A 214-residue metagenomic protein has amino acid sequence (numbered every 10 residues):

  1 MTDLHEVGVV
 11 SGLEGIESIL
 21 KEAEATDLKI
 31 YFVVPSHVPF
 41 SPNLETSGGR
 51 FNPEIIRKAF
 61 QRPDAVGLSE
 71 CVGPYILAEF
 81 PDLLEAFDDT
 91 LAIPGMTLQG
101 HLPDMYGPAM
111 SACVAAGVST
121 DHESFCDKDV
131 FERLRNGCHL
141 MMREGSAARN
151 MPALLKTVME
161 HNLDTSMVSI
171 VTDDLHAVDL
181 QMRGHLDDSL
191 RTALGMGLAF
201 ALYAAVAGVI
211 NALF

Functional and structural regions predicted by a protein language model:
M1, Y31, Q99, D121 (+2 more regions): Structural detector of well-ordered beta-strand residues that form the stable sheet scaffold of enzyme domains
M1-T97: Divalent-metal coordination cores built from histidine and acidic residues
H5-V7, P35-F40, E70-Y75, H101-M105 (+3 more regions): Active-site beta-loop-alpha junctions enriched in small/polar residues
L13-G15, S41-S47, E79-L83, A109-C113 (+4 more regions): Short acidic, glycine/serine/threonine-rich loops at helix termini
D64-A65, A92-P94, A112-T120, R135-M141 (+1 more regions): Glycine-enriched alpha-helix->loop->beta-strand junction motifs that scaffold or abut catalytic
E70-C126, E144: Divalent metal-binding pocket/active-site signature
T157-F214: His/Asp/Glu-enriched, well-ordered alpha-helical/loop segment that forms or immediately abuts the divalent-metal
